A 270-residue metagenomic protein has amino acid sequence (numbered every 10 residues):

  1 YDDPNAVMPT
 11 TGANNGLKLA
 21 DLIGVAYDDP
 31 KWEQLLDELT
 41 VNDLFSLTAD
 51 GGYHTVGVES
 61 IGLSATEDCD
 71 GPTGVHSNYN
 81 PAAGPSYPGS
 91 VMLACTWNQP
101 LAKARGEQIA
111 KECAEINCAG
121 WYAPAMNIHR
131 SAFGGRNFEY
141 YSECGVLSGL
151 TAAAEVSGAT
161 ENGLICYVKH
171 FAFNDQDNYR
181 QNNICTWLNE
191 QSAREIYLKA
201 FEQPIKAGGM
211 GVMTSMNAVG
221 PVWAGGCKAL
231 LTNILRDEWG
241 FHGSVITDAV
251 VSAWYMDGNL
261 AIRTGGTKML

Functional and structural regions predicted by a protein language model:
Y1-L270: Glycoside hydrolase catalytic-domain context in secreted enzymes
